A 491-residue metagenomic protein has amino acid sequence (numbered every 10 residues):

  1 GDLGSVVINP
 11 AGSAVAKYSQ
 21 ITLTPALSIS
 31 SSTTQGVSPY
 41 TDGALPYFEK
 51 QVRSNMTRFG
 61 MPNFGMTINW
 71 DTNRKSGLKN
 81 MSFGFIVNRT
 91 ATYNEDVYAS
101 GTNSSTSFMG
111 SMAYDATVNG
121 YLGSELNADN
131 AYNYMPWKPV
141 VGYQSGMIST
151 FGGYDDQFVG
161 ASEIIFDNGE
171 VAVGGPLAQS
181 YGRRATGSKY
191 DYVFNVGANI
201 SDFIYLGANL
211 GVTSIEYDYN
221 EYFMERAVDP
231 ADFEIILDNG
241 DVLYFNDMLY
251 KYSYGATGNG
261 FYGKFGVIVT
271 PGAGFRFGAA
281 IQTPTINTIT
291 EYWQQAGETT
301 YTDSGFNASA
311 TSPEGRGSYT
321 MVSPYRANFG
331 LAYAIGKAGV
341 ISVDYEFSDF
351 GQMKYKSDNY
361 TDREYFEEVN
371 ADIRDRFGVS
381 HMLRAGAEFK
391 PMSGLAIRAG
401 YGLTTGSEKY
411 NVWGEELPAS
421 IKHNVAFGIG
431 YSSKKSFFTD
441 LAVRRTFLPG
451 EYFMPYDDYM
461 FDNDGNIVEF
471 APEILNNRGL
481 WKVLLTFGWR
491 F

Functional and structural regions predicted by a protein language model:
D2-I8, A14-S104, Y190: Outer-membrane beta-barrel translocator/receptor signature
N69-F491: Outer-membrane beta-barrel porins/channels
